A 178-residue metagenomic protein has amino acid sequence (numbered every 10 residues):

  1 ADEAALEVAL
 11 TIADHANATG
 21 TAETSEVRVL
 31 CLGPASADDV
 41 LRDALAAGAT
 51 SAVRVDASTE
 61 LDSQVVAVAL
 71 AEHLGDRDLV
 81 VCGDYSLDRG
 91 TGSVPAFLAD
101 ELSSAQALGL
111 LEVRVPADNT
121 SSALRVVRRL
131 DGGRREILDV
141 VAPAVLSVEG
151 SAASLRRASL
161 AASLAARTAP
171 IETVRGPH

Functional and structural regions predicted by a protein language model:
A1-L32: N-terminal beta-strand-loop-alpha-helix module at the start of alpha/beta ligand-binding or catalytic domains
D2-E7, A37-D38, D88-V94: Short glycine/serine/threonine-rich phosphate/pyrophosphate-binding segments that cradle anionic phosphate groups
L32, D38-H73: A glycine-rich helix N-cap at a beta->alpha junction
T50, D78, P143: Conserved acidic residues
D76-S86: Short beta-strand-loop elements within alpha/beta enzyme cores that line or abut nucleotide/cofactor pockets
R89-Q106: Short Gly/Thr/Asp-enriched flexible loops that form oxyanion-binding sites at enzyme active sites
L111-H178: Electrostatically charged, flexible surface regions
